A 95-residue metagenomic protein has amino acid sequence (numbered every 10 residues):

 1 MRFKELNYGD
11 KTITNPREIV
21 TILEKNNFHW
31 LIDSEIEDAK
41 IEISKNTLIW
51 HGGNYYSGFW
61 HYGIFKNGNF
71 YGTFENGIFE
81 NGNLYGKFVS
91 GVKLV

Functional and structural regions predicted by a protein language model:
L6-V95: Extended beta-solenoid/beta-helix repeat architectures
